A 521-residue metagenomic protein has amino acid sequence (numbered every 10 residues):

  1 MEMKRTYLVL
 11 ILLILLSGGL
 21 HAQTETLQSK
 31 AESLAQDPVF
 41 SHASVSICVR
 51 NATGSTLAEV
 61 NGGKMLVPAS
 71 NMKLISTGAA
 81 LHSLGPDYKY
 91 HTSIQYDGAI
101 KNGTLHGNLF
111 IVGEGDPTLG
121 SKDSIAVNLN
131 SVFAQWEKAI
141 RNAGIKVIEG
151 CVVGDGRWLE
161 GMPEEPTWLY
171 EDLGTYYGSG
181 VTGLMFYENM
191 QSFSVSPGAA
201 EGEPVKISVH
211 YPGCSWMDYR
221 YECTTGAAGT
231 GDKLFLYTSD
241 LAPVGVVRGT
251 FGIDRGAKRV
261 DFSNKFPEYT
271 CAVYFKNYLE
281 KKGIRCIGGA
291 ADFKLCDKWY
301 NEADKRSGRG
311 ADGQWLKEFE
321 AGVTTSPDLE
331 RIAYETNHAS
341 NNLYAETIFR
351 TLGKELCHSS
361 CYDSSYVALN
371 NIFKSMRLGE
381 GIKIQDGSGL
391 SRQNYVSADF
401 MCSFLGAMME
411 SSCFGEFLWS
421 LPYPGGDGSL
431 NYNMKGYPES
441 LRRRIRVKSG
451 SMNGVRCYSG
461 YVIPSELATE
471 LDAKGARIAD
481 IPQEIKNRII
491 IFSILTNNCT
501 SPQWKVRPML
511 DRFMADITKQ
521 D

Functional and structural regions predicted by a protein language model:
M1-T26: Bacterial Sec-dependent N-terminal signal peptides
Q23-K64, H91, K138-G144: Beta-lactamase-like hydrolase cores
S29-L34, S83-G379, E466-G475, E484-K486 (+2 more regions): Conserved serine DD-peptidase/penicillin-binding transpeptidase domain and beta-lactam-recognizing active-site
T56-E59, S131, T324, A339-N342 (+1 more regions): Small-residue-rich helix-loop
E59-I75, A79: Short active-site loop at a secondary-structure junction that contains or immediately precedes the catalytic residue(s)
N61-L66, D261, S388-S391: A short glycine/serine-rich beta->alpha loop
K64, P117, N498-T500: A generic structural motif
